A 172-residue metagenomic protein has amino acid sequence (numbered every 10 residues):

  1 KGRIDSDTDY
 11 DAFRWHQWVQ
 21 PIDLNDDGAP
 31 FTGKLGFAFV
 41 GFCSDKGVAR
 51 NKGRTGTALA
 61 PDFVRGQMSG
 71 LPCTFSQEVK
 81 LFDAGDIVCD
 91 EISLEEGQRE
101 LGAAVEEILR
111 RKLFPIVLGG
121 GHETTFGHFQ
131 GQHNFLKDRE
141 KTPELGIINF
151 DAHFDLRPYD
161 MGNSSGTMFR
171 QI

Functional and structural regions predicted by a protein language model:
G2-I172: Conserved alpha-helical scaffold segments that buttress catalytic/binding sites
